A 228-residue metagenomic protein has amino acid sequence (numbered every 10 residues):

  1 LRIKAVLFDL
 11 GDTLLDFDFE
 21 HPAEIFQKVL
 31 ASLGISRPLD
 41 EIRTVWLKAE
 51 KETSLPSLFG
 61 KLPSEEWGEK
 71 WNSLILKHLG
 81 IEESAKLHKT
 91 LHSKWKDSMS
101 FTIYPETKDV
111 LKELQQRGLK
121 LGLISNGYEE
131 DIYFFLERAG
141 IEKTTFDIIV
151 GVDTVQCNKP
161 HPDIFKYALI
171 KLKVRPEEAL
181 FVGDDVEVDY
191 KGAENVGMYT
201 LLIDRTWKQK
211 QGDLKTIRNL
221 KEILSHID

Functional and structural regions predicted by a protein language model:
L1-V6, D16-F17, A31, R37-D40 (+6 more regions): Asp-based, Mg2+/Mn2+-dependent phosphohydrolase catalytic module
R2-P105, K112, Q116: N-terminal helical cap/lid subdomain that shapes the substrate entry/recognition surface in HAD-like hydrolases
